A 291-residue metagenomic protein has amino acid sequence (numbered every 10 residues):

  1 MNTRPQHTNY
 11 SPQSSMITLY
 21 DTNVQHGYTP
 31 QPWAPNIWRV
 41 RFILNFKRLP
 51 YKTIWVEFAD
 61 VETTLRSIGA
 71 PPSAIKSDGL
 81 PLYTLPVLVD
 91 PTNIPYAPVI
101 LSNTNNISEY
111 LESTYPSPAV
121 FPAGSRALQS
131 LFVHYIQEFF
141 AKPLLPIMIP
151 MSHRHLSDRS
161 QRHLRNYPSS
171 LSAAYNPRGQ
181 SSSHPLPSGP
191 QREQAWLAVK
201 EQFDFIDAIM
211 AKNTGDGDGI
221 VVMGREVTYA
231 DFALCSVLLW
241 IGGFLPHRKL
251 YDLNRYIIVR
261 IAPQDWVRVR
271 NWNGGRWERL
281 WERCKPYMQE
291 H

Functional and structural regions predicted by a protein language model:
N2-R165: GST-like domain detector, emphasizing the conserved glutathione-binding G-site in the N-terminal thioredoxin-like
R41, G274-L280: Short helix-loop-helix/strand-helix junction enriched in hydrophobic and basic residues
I43, Y110, Q202-F205, I209 (+1 more regions): Alpha-helical recognition domains of nuclear gene-regulatory proteins
I136-R270: GST-like fold's C-terminal all-alpha helical module
E278-H291: C-terminal helix/juxtamembrane-tail motif
